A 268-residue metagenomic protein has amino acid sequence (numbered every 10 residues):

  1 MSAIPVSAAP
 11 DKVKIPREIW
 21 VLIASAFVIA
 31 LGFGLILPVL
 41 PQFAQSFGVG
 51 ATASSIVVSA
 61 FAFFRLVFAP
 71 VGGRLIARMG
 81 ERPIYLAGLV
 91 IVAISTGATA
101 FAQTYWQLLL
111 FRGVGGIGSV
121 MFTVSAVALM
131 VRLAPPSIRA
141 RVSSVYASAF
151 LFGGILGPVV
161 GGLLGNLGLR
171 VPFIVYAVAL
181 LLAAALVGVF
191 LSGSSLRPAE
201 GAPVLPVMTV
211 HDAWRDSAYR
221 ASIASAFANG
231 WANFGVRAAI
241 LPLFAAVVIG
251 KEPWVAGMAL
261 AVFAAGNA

Functional and structural regions predicted by a protein language model:
A3-I15, S192-I223: Juxtamembrane intracellular "pre-TM" segments in multi-pass secondary transporters
I15-P38, A218-V236: Pair of pore-lining "gating" transmembrane helices in MFS-fold secondary transporters
V39-A51, A239-W254: Short amphipathic helix-loop junctions that connect adjacent transmembrane helices in Major Facilitator Superfamily/SLC
A62-P70, G154-I155, A264-A268: Residue-level signature of mid-helix packing/kink "hotspots" within the transmembrane helices of 12-pass Major
V67-Q103: Conserved MFS/SLC helix-loop-helix module at the cytosolic interface between two early adjacent transmembrane helices
S95, W106-V114: Paired small-residue
F111-F150: Cytoplasmic helix-loop-helix junction between adjacent transmembrane helices in 12-TM secondary transporters
Y146-V189: Helix-loop-helix hairpin linking two adjacent transmembrane segments in secondary transporters
